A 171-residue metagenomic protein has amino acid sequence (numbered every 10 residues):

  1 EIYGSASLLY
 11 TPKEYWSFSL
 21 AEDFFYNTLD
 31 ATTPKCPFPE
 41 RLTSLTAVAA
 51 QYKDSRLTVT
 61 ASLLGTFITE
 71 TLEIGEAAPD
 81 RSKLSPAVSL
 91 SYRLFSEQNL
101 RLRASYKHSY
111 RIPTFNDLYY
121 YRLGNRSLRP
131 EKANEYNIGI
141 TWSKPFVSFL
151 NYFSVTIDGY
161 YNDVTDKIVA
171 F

Functional and structural regions predicted by a protein language model:
E1-A78, K83-P86, Y152-D158: Face-selective signature of the C-terminal outer-membrane beta-barrel domain
Y3, L45, L123, A133-E135: Short beta-strand-initiation
Y3-P12, A87-S91, Y106-P113, I157-V169: A short, hydrophobic secondary-structure junction motif
L8-P12, A50-D54, S82, L90-L94 (+4 more regions): Residue-level signature of outer-membrane beta-barrel architecture
W16, R56-T58, S96-N99, L123 (+1 more regions): Secondary-structure boundary/capping signal
F24-D30, D54-R56, G65-T71, L94 (+4 more regions): Transmembrane beta-strands of outer-membrane beta-barrel pores
T33-E40, T71-R81, S85, I112-K132 (+1 more regions): Outer-membrane beta-barrel domain signature, especially the mid-to-C-terminal portions of large Gram-negative OMP
F95, L102-S105, E131-F171: Membrane-embedded beta-barrel scaffold of Gram-negative outer-membrane proteins
